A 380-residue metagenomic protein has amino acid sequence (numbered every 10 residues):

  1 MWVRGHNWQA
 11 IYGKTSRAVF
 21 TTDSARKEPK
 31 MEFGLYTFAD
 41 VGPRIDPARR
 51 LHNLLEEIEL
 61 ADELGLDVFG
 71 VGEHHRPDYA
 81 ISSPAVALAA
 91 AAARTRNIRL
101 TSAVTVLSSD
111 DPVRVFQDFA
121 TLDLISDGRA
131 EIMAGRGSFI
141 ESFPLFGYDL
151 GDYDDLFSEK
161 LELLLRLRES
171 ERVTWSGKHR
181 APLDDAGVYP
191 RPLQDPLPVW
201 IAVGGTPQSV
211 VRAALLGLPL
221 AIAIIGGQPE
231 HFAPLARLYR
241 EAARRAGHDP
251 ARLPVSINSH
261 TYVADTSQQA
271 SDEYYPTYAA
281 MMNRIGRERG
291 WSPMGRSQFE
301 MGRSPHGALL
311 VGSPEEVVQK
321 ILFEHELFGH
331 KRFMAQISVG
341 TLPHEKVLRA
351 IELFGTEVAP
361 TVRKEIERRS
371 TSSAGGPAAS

Functional and structural regions predicted by a protein language model:
Y12, F20-T101, L197, S372-S380: N-terminal beta1-alpha1-beta2 module of alpha/beta enzyme domains
A25-P29, E63, G151-V188, Q228-K331 (+1 more regions): An alpha-helical appendage that flanks or caps ligand/catalytic pockets
K30-R49, S108-W175, P219-A221, Q228-H231: Flexible, glycine-rich active-site loops centered on histidine and acidic residues that chelate a metal or position
F33, A61, G65, E73 (+8 more regions): Conserved, mostly hydrophobic/aromatic
F33-T37, F69-V71, L100-S102, A130-A134 (+4 more regions): Hydrophobic faces of well-ordered beta-strands that scaffold small-molecule active sites in alpha/beta enzyme cores
A39-L51, T105-V113, D195-G205, P305-P314: Active-site mouth loops of central-metabolism enzymes
D62, L88-R96, F119, D123-R129 (+3 more regions): Acidic (Asp/Glu)-rich catalytic clusters
